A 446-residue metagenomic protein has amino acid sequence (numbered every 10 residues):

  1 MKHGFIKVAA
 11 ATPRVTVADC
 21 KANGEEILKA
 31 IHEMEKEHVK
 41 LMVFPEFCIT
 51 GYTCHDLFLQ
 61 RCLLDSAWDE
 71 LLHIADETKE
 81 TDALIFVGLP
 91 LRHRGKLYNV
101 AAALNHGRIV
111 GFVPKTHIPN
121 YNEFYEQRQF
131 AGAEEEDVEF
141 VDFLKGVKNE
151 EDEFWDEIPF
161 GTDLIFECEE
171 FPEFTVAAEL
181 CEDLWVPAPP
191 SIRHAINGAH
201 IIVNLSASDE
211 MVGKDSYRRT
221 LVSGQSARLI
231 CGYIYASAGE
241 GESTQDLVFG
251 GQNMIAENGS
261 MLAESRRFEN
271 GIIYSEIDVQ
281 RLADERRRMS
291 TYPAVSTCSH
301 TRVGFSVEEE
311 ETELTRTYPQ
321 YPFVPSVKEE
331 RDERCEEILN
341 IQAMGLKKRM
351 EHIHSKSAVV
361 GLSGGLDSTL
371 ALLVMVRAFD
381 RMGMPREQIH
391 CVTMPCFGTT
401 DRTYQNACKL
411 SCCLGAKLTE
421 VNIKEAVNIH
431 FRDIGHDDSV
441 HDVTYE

Functional and structural regions predicted by a protein language model:
M1-G361, L372-L373, R377-Q388, R402 (+2 more regions): Enzyme catalytic cores with a strong preference for nitrogen-chemistry domains
Q342, G365, P395: Conserved hydrophobic/aromatic pocket- or pore-lining residues that grip, position, or stack substrates in active sites
S368: Catalytic nucleophile loop
M384, M394-E446: ATP-dependent adenylate-handling ligase core
